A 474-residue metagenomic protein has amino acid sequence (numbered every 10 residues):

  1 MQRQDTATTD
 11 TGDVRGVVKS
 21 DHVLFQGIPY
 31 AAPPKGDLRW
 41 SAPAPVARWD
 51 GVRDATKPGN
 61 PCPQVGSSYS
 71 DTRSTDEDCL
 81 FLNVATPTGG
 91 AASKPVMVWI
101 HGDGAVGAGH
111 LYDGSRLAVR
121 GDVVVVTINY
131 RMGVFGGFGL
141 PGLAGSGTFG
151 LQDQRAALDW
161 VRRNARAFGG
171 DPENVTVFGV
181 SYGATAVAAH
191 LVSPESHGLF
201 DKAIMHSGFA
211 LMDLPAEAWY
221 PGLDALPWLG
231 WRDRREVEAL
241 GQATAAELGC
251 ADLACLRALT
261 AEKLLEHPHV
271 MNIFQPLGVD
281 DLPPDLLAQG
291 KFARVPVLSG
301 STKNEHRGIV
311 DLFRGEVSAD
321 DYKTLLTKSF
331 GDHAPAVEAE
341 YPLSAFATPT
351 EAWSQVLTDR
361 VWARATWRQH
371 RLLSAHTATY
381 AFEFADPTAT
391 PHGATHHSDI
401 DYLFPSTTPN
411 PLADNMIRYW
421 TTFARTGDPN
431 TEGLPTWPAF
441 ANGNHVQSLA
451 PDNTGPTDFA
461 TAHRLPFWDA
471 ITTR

Functional and structural regions predicted by a protein language model:
M1-T148, P409-Y419, A424-T436, N453 (+2 more regions): Non-catalytic accessory segments of hydrolases
S68, R163, H197, H206-S207 (+3 more regions): Substrate-access "cap/lid" subdomains that shape and gate the entrance to catalytic or ligand-binding pockets
T75, D311, V361-R474: Mobile gating loops/cap/lid regions near enzyme active sites that modulate substrate access
C79, S146-R166, D233-A239: Alpha/beta-hydrolase active-site loop
P95, G169-V180: Alpha/beta-hydrolase fold nucleophile elbow
G102-D103, F149-D153, S181-A184: Active-site loop->helix "elbow" adjoining a glycine-rich segment at hydrolase catalytic centers
V177, I204-H206: A short, hydrophobic beta-strand element of the alpha/beta-hydrolase
A184-S196: Short glycine-enriched nucleophile-adjacent loop and the immediately C-terminal alpha-helix near the catalytic center
